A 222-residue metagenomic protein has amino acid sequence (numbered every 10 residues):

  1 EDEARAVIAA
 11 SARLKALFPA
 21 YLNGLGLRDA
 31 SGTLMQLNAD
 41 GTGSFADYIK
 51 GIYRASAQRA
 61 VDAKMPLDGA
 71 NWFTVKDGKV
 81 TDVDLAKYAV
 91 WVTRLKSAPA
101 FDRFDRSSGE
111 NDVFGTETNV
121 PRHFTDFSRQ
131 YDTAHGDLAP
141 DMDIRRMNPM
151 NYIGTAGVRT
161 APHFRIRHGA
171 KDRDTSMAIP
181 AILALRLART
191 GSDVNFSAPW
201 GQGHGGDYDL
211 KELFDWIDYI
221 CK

Functional and structural regions predicted by a protein language model:
E1-T155: Accessory cap/linker subdomain of secreted extracellular hydrolases
N151-T155, L185, D218: Surface-exposed alpha-helical segments enriched in charged/polar residues
G157-T160: Extracellular/periplasmic catalytic domains that process cell-envelope and extracellular macromolecules
P162, A184, A188-H204: Catalytic histidine neighborhood in serine/cysteine hydrolases with alpha/beta-hydrolase-type architecture
R165-H168: Short beta-strand/loop motif that positions the catalytic acidic residue of the alpha/beta-hydrolase fold
A170-T175: Acidic catalytic loop of the alpha/beta-hydrolase fold
S176, P180-A184: Short, highly selective alpha-helical patches that border small-molecule cofactor pockets in redox/cofactor-processing
D209-K222: Catalytic active-site module of serine/aspartate enzymes centered on a nucleophile-bearing elbow/loop
